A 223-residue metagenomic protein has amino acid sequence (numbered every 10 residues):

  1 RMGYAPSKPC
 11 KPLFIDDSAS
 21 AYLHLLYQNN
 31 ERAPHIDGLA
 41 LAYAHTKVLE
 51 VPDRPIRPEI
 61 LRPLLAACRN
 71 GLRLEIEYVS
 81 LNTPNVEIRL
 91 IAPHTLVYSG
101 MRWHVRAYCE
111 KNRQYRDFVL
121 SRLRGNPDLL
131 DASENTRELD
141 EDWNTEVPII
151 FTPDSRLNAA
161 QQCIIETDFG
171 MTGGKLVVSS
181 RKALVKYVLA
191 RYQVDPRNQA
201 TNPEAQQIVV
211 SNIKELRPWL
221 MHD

Functional and structural regions predicted by a protein language model:
R1: Basic, Lys/Arg-rich alpha-helical nucleic-acid-recognition elements, primarily the DNA-binding modules of transcription
P6-P9, P84-R89, S211-L220: Short, solvent-exposed polar/charged micro-motifs at secondary-structure junctions
P6-V79, R191, N198-N202, V209: Bulky hydrophobic/aromatic content
P12-S20, R54-I56, P93-Y98, K214-D223: Short, charged low-complexity intrinsically disordered segments located at boundaries of structured domains
H24-H45, V97-V105, L157-A159, M171-T172 (+1 more regions): Short N-terminal signal/transit or membrane-insertion segments and the immediately adjacent low-complexity/disordered
Y43-A160, I164-E166: Core beta-strand-centered patch of the WYL/Sm-like small regulatory domain
N144-D223: Polybasic (Lys/Arg-rich)
